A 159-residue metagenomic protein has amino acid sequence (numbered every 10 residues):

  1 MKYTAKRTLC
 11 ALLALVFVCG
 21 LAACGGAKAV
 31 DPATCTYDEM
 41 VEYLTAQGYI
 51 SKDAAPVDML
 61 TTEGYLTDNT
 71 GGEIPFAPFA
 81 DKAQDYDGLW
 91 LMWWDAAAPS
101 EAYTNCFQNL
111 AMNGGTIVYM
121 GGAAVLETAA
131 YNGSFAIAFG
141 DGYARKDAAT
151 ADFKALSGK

Functional and structural regions predicted by a protein language model:
M1-L12: Bacterial N-terminal signal peptides that target proteins for export
L15-V16: Repetitive helical segments and hydrophobic/amphipathic motifs
C19-A23: C-terminal motif of bacterial Sec signal peptides marking the signal peptidase cleavage site
G25-K28: Bacterial signal peptide processing site
D31-D38, A149-D152: Charge-dense, helix-prone N-terminal extensions
P32-A33, S51-A54, K159: Positively charged, small/polar-rich N-terminal and surface patches that mediate targeting and assembly and bind
D38-G122: Short, solvent-exposed recognition patches
G114-K159: A short, solvent-exposed beta-edge/loop patch
